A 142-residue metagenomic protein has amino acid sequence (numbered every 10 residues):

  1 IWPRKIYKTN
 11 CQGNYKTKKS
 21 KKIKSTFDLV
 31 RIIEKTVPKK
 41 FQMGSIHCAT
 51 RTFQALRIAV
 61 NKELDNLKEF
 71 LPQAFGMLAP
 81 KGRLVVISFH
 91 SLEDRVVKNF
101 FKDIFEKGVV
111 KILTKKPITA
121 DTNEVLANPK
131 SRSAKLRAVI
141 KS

Functional and structural regions predicted by a protein language model:
I1-S142: S-adenosyl-L-methionine-dependent methyltransferase catalytic core, i.e., the SAM/SAH-binding region
